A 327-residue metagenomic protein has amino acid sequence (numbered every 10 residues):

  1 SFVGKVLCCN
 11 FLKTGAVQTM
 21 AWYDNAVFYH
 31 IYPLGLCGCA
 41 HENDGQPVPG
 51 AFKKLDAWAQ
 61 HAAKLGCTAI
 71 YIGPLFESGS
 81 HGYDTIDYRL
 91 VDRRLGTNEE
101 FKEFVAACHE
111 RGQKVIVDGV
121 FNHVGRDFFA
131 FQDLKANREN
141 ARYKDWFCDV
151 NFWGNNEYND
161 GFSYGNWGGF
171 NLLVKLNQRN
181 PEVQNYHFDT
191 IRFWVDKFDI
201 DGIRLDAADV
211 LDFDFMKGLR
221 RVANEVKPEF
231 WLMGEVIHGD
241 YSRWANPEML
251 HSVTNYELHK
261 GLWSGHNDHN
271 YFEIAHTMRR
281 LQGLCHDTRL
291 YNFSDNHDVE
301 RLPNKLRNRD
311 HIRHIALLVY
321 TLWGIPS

Functional and structural regions predicted by a protein language model:
C8-C9: Cysteine-centered motifs
M20-F28, Y32-T68, L75-R192, D196-K197 (+2 more regions): Substrate-binding/active-site clefts of carbohydrate-active enzymes
V27-H30, I70-I72, V115-V117, I203 (+4 more regions): Hydrophobic faces of well-ordered beta-strands that scaffold small-molecule active sites in alpha/beta enzyme cores
Y32-G35, F76, D92, F121 (+4 more regions): Short, flexible loop/turn elements at secondary-structure junctions
V105, H109-R111, Q132-K135, D206-L290: Active-site-proximal helices and loops of the catalytic beta/alpha 8
F121-H123, Y186-F213, N292-N296: Active-site groove signature of glycoside hydrolases
R279-S327: Active-site-proximal substrate-binding groove within the catalytic cores of carbohydrate-active enzymes
